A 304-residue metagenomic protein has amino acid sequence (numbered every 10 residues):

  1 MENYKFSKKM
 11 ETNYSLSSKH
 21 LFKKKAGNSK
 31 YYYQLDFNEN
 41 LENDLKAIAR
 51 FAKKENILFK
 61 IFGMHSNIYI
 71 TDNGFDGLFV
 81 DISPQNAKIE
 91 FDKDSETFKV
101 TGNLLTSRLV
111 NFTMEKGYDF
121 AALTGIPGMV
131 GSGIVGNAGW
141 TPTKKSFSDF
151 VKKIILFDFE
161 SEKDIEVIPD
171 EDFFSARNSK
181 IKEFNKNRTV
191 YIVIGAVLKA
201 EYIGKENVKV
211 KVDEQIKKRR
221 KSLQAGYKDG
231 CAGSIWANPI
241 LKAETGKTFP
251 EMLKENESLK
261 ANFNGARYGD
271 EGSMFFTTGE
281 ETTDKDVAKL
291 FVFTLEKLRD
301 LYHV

Functional and structural regions predicted by a protein language model:
M1-W140: Anion-binding (especially nucleotide phosphate/pyrophosphate-binding) glycine-rich loop and adjoining beta-alpha core
T12, L16-S18, F22, I68 (+4 more regions): Phosphate/pyrophosphate- and phosphate-bearing ligand-binding catalytic cores of soluble enzymes
N28, T97, D149, T189-V193: A general secondary-structure signal for short beta-strands and their flanking turns/coil in non-transmembrane regions
K46-A49, S107-M114, I194, P250-K254 (+1 more regions): Predominant activation on well-ordered alpha-helical scaffold segments within soluble catalytic domains
N86-T101, S107, D149-D170: Short, conserved aromatic-histidine micro-motifs
D119-A122, M129-V167: Glycine/threonine-rich beta-strand-loop-alpha-helix active-site module that forms ligand/phosphate-binding
